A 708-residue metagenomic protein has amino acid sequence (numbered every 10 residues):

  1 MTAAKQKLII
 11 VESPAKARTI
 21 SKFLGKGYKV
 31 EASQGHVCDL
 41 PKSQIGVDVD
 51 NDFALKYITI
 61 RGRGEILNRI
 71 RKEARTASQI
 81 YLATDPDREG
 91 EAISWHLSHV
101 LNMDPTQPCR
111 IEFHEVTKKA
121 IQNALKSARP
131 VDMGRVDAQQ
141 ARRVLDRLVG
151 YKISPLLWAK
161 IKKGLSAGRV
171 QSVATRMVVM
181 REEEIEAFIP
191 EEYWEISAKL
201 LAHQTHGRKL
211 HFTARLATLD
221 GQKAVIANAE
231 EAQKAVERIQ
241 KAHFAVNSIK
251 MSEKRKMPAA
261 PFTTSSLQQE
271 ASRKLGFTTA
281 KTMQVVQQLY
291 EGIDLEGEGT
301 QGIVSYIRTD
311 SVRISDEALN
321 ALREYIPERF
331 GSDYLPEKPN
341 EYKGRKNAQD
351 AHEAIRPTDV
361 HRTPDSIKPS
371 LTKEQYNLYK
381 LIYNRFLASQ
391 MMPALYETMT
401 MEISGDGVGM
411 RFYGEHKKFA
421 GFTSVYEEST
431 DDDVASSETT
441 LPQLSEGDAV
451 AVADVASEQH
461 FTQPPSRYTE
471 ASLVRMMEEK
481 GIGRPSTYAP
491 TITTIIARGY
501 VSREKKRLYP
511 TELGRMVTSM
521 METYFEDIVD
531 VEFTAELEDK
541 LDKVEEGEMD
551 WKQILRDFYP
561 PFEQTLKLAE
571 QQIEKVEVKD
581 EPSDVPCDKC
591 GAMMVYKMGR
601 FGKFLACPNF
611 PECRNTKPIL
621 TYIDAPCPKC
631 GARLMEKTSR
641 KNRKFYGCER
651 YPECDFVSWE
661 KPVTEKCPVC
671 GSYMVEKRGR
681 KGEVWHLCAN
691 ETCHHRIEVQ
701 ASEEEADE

Functional and structural regions predicted by a protein language model:
M1-R143, Q233, T430: Intrinsically disordered, low-complexity regulatory segments
T2-L8, T19, Y28, S154 (+5 more regions): Basic, low-complexity terminal or inter-domain segments flanking catalytic cores
K5, D85-P86, K162-S166, M251-A260 (+3 more regions): Conserved short loop/turn motifs at secondary-structure junctions
V116-A198, S252: C-terminal or mid-to-C-terminal helical accessory/interaction module adjacent to the motor/catalytic core
R142-K152, V170, L200-A202, K254-S266 (+4 more regions): Core structural elements
K160-G164, V179-N228, K274: C-terminal helical "lid" subdomain and adjoining coupling/linker elements of P-loop NTPases
D220, A224-A260, D448: Metal- or metallocofactor-binding catalytic centers and their adjacent structured scaffolds across diverse enzyme
S266-T278, V474-R484: Short helix-coil junctions and helix-kink-helix linkers
